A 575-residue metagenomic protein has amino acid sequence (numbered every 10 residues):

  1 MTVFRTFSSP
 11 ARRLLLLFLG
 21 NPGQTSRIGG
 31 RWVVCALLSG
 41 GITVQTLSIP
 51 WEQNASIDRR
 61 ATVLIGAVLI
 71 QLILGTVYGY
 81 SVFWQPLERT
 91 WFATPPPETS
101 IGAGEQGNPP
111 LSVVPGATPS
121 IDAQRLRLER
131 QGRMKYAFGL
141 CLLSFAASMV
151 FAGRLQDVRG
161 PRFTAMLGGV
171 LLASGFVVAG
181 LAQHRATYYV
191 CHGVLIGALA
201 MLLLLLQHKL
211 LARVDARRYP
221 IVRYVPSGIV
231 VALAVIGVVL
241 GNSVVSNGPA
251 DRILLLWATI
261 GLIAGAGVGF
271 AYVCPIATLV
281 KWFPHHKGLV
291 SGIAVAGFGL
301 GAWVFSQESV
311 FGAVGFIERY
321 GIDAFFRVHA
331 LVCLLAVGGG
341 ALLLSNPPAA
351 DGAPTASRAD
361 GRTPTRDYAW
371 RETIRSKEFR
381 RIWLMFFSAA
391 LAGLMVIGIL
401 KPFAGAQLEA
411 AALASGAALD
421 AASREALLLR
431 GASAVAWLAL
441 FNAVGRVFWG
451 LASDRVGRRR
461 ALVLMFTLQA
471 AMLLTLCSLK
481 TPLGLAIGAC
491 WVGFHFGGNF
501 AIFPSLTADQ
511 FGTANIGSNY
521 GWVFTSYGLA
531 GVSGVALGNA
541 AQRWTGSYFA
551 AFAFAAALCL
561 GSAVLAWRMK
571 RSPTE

Functional and structural regions predicted by a protein language model:
Y80-Q85, K377-N442: Extracytoplasmic gate region of multi-pass secondary transporters
L87, L204-L211, F270-F283, G498-F511: Intracellular juxtamembrane helix-capping segments at the cytosolic ends of symmetry-related transmembrane helices
Y136-G153, A436-F448: Central cavity-lining transmembrane alpha-helices of secondary-active solute carriers, predominantly the Major
M149-G169, V178: Conserved MFS/SLC helix-loop-helix module at the cytosolic interface between two early adjacent transmembrane helices
L171-Q183, I236-G248, Q469-K480: C-terminal ends and interior cores of transmembrane alpha-helices in multi-pass membrane transporters/permeases
F298-N346: Helix-loop-helix hairpin linking two adjacent transmembrane segments in secondary transporters
L331-S357, L565-K570: C-terminal membrane-cytosol helix-exit motif in multi-pass small-molecule transporters
F441-N442, F448, R458-F503: C-terminal transmembrane helical hairpin of 12-TM major facilitator-type secondary transporters
